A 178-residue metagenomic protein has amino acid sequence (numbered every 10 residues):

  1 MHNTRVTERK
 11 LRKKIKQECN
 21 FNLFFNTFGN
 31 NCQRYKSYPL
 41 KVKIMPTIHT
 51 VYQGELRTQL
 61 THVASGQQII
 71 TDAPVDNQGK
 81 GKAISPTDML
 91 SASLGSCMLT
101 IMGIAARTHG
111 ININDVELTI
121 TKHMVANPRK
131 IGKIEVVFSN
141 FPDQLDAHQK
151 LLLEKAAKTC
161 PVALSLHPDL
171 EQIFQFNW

Functional and structural regions predicted by a protein language model:
R5, R9-R12, R34: Basic polycationic patches enriched in arginine
V6-E8, E18, V42: Acidic, Ala/Val/Gly-enriched low-complexity intrinsically disordered segments
F21-F25: Hydrophobic alpha-helical signal peptides and transmembrane signal-/tail-anchor segments that drive secretory-pathway
L40-A92, G103-W178: Extended beta-strand/beta-hairpin segments
C97-M98: Alpha-helical metal-binding/catalytic segments enriched in His/Glu/Asp
